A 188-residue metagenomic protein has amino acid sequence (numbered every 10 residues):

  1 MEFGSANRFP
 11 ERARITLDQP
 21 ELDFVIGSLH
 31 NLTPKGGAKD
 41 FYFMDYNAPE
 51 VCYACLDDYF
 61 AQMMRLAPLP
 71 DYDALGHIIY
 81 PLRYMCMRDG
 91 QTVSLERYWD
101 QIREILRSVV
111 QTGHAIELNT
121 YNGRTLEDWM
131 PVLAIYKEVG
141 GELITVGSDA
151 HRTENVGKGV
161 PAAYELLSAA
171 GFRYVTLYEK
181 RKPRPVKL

Functional and structural regions predicted by a protein language model:
M1-Q111: Extended substrate/RNA-proximal surfaces in nucleic-acid metabolism proteins
T92-L188: Charged catalytic cores and adjacent phosphate/nucleic-acid-binding surfaces used for phosphate/nucleic-acid chemistry
